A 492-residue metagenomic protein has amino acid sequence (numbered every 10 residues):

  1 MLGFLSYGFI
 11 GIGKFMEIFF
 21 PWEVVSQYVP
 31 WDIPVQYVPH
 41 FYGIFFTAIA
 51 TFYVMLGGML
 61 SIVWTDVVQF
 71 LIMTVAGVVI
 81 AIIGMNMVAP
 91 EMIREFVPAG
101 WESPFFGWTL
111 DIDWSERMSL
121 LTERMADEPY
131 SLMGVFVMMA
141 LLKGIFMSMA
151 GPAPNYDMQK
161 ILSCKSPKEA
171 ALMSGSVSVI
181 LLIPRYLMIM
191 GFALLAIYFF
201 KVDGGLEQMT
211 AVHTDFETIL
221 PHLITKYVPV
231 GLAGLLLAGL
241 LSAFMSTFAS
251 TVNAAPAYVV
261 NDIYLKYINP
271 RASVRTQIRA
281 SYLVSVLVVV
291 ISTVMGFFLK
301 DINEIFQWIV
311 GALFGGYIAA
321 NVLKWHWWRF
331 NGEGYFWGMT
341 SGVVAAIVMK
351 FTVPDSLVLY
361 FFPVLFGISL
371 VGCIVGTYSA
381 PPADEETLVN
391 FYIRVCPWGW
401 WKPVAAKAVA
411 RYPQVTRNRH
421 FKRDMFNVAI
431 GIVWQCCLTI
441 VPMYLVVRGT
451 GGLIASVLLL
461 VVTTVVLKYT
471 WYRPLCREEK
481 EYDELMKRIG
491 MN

Functional and structural regions predicted by a protein language model:
M1, D32, Q36-I44, V260-K300: Loop-to-transmembrane helix boundary motifs in multi-pass membrane proteins
M1-M55, M125, A140-A150, S242-S250: Helix-loop-helix module between adjacent transmembrane segments
F4-V25, Y53-L60, G191, F199-K201 (+4 more regions): Transmembrane helix-loop junctions in multi-pass membrane proteins
K14, I18, A48-F70, K160-S166 (+2 more regions): Membrane-water interface regions at transmembrane-helix termini and the short interhelical loops of multi-pass membrane
E23-F41, L71-G234, D384-A406: Loop-to-helix junctions at membrane interfaces in multi-pass transport proteins
I44, A48, I309-V322, T340 (+1 more regions): Hydrophobic alpha-helical segments embedded in the membrane of multi-pass proteins
M73, G77, G334-A345, N390-Y392 (+1 more regions): Central hydrophobic cores of alpha-helical transmembrane segments in multi-pass integral membrane proteins
G100-E102, C164, P354-N492: Terminal cytosolic tails of multi-pass membrane transporters, especially the segment immediately following the final
